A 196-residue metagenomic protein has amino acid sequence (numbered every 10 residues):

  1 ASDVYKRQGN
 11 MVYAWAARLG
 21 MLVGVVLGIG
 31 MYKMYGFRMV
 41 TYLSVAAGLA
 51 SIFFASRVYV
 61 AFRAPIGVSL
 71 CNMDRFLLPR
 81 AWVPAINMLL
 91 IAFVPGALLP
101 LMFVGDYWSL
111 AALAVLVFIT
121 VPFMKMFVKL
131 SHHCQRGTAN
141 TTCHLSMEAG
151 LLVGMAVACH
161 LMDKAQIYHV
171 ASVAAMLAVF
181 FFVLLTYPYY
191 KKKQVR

Functional and structural regions predicted by a protein language model:
A1-Y5: Short, small-residue-biased leader/transition segments that mark boundaries at the very start of proteins
N10-V25, S146-G154: Glycine-rich segments within core transmembrane alpha-helices of 12-TM secondary carriers
Y32-A46, H160-A178: A membrane-interface helix-boundary motif in multi-pass transporters
A46-A64, F181-Y189: C-terminal membrane-cytosol helix-exit motif in multi-pass small-molecule transporters
Y59-I86: Juxtamembrane intracellular "pre-TM" segments in multi-pass secondary transporters
W82-N87, A92-F103: Helix-loop boundary and gating motifs at the non-cytosolic
D106-F123: C-terminal transmembrane helical hairpin of 12-TM major facilitator-type secondary transporters
C134-M162: A late C-terminal transmembrane helix in Major Facilitator Superfamily
